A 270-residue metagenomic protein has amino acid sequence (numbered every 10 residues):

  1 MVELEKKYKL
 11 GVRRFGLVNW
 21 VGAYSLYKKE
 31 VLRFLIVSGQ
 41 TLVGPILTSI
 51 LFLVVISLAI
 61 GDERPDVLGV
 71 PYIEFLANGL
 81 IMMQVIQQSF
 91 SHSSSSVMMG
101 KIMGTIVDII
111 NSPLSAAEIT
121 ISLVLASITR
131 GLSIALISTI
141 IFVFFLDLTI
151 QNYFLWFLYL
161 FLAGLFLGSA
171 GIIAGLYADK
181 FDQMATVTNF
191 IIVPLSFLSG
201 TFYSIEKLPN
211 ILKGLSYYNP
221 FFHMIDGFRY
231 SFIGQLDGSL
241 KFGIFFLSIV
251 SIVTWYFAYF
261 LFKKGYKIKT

Functional and structural regions predicted by a protein language model:
V2-K9, D62, F232-Q235, F246-T270: Junction motif at the cytosolic side of a transmembrane helix
E5-S25, I211-F222: Short, membrane-interfacial amphipathic segments enriched in basic
N19, K28-L47, K241: Membrane-interface helix starts
V43-G44, K180-S199: Pore- or pathway-lining transmembrane helices of multi-pass membrane proteins that form conduits for solutes/ions
T48, F52-V55, P71-F142, G171 (+2 more regions): Hydrophobic alpha-helical transmembrane segments of multi-pass membrane transport proteins
I56-P65, Q87, F142-I150, A178-K180 (+2 more regions): Short helix-capping/hinge motifs at transmembrane helix termini and TM-loop junctions
A116-T188, Q235-Y259: Alpha-helical transmembrane segments and their short interhelical loops
S196-V253: Membrane-interfacial helix-loop-helix junctions in multi-pass membrane proteins
